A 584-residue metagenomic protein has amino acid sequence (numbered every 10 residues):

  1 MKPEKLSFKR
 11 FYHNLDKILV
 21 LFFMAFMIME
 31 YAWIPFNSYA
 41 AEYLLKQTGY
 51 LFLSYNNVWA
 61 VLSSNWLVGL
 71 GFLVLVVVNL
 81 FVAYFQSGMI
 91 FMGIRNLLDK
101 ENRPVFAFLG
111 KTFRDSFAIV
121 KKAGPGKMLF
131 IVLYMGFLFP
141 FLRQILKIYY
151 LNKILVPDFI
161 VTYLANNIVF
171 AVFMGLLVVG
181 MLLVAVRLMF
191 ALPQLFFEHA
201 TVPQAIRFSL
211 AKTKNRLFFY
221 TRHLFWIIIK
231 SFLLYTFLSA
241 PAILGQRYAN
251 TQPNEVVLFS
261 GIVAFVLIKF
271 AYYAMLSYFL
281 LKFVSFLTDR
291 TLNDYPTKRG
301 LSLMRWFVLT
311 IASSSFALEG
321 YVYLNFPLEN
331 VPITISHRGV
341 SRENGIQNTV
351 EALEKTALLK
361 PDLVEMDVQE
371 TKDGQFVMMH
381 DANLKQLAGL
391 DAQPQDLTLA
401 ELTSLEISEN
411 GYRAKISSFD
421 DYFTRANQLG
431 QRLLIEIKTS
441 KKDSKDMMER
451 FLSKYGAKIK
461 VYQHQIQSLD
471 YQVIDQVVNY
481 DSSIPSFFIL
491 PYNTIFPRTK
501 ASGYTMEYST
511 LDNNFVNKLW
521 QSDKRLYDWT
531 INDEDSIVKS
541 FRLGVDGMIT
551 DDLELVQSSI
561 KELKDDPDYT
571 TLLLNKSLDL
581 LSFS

Functional and structural regions predicted by a protein language model:
M1-T334: Hydrophobic alpha-helical membrane segments
A118, F218, K360, Q428-R432 (+4 more regions): Loop/turn elements at helix/coil->beta-strand transitions in domains of secreted/extracellular proteins
V322-M378, K385-D396, E401, D421: Membrane-interface segments at or immediately adjacent to transmembrane helices that form the boundary between
T334-H337, V364-M366, L433-I437, H464-Q467 (+4 more regions): Hydrophobic faces of well-ordered beta-strands that scaffold small-molecule active sites in alpha/beta enzyme cores
H337, T356, D367, L402 (+7 more regions): Conserved, mostly hydrophobic/aromatic
V340, E370, N383, T439-K441 (+5 more regions): Active-site-proximal loop/turn and secondary-structure-junction residues that shape catalytic pockets, frequently
H380-S483, S577-F583: Metal-dependent phosphodiesterase/phospholipase catalytic core, i.e., the His/Asp/Glu-rich active-site region
F488-S584: C-terminal active-site rim and adjoining tail of enzyme catalytic domains
